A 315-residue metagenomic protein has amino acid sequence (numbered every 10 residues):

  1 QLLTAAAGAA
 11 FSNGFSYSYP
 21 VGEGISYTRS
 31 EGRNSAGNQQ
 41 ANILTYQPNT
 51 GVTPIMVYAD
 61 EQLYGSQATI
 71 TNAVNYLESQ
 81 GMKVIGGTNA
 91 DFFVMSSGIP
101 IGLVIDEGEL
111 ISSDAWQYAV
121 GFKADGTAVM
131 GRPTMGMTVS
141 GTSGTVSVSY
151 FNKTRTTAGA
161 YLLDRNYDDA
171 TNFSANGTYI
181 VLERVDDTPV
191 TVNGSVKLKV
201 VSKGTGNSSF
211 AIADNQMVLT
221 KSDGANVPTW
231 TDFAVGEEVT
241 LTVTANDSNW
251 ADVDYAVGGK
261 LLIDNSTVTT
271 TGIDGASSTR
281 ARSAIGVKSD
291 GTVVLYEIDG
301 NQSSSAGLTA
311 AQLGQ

Functional and structural regions predicted by a protein language model:
Q1-L2, K260: Acidic/proline-rich low-complexity IDRs
L2-T220: Zymogen propeptides
N226-Q315: Extended C-terminal subregions enriched in glycine
